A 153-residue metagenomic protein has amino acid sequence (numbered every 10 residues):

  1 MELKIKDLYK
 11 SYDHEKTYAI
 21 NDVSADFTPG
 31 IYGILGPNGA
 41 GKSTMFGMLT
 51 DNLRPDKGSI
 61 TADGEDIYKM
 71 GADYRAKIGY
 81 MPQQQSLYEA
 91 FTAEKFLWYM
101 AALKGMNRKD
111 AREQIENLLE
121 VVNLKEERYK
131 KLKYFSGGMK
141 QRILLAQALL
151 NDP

Functional and structural regions predicted by a protein language model:
M1-I5, Y9-D22, T28, M70-G71: A short, flexible loop at the N-terminus of ABC-type nucleotide-binding domains that lies
P37-G41: Walker A (P-loop) phosphate-binding loop of ABC-type ATPase nucleotide-binding domains
T50: Helix-to-loop junction immediately C-terminal to a conserved catalytic motif
G58-K69, D73-Y74: Conserved ABC transporter NBD signature motif
W98, A102, K109-E127: Conserved ABC ATPase "signature" region
K131-F135: Conserved ABC ATPase signature
L145: Hydrophobic anchor residue at the start of the ABC signature
